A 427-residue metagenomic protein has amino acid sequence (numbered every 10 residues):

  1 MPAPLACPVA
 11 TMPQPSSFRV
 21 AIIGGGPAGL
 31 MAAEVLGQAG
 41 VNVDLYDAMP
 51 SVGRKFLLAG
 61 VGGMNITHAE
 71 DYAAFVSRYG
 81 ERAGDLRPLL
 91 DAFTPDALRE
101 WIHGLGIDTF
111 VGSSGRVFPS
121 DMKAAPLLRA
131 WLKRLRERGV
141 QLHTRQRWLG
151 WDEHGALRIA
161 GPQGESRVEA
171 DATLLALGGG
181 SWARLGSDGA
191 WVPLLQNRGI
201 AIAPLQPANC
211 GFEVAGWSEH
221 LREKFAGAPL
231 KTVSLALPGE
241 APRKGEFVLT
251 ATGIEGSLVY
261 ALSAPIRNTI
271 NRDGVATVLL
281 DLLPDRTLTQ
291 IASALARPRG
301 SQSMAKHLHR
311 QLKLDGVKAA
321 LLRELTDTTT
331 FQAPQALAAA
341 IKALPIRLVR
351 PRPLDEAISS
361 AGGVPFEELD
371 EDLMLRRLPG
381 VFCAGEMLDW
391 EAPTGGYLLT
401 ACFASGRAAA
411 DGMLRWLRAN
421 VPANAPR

Functional and structural regions predicted by a protein language model:
F18, Q163-A172, R243-K244: Core beta-strand elements of the Rossmann-like FAD/NAD(P) dinucleotide-binding domain in flavoenzyme oxidoreductases
R19-L45, M413: N-terminal Rossmann-like FAD-binding beta1-loop-alpha1 element of flavoenzymes
G37-V61: Glycine-rich FAD pyrophosphate-binding loop
Q38-A39, S51, Y72-A74, D91 (+10 more regions): Residue-level recognition of phosphate/Mg2+-coordinating polar/acidic sites in nucleotide-handling active sites
L86-T94, S114-K133, W182-S187, A215 (+1 more regions): Short beta-strand to alpha-helix junction loop
T144-A156: A conserved short coil-to-beta-strand element within the FAD-binding core of flavoproteins
A172-S218: Glycine-rich loop(s) and the adjacent beta-strand/alpha-helix scaffold that form part
S181-P193, R198, W390-R418: A conserved FAD-binding loop/helix module that cradles the flavin
